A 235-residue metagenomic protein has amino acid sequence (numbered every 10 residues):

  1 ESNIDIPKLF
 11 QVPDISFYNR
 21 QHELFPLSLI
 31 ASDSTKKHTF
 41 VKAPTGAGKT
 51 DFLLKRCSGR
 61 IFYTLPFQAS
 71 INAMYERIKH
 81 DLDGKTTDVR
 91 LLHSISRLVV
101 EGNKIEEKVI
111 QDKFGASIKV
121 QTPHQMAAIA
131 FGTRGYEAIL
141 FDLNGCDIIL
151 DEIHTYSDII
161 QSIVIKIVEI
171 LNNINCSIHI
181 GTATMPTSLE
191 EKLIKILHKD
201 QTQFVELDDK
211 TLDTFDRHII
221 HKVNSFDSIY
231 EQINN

Functional and structural regions predicted by a protein language model:
E1-N235: N-terminal helicase ATP-binding lobe
